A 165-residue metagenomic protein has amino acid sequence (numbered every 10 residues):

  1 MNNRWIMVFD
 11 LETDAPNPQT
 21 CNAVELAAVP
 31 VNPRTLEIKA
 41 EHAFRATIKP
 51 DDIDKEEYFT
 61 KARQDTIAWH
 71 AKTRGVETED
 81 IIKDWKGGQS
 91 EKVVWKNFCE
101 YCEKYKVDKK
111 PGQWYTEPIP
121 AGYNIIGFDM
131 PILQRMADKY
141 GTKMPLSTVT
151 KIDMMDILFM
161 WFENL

Functional and structural regions predicted by a protein language model:
N2-M7, L11-I126, M130: Conserved non-catalytic scaffold segment of RNase H-like nuclease domains
E91, I126, S147-T150, L165: Short capping loops/turns at secondary-structure boundaries
E100-D108, R135-T142, M160-E163: Alpha-helix capping at helix-to-loop junctions
T116-I119, S147-I152: Residue-level recognition of the N-termini of beta-strands and the immediately preceding loop/turn
F128-T150: Substrate-recognition/cap helix-loop segment adjacent to the acidic, metal-dependent catalytic center of Asp-based
I152-L165: Short alpha-helix plus adjacent loop in nuclease-associated cores
